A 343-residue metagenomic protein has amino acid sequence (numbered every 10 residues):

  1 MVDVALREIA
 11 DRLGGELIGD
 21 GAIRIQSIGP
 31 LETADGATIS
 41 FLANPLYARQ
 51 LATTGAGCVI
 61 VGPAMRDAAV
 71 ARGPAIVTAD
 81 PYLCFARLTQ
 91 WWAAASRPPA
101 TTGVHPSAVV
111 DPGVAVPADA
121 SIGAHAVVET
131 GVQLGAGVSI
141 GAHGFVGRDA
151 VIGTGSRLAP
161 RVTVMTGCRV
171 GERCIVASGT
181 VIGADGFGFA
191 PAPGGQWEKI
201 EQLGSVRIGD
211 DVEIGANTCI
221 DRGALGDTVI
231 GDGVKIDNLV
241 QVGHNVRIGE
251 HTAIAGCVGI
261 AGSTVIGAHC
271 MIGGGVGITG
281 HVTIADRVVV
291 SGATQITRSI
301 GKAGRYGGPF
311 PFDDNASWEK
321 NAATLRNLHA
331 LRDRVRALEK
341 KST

Functional and structural regions predicted by a protein language model:
M1-S107, R173, G179-T180, D185-K199 (+2 more regions): Terminal amphipathic alpha-helical/low-complexity segments used for targeting or macromolecular assembly
F41, G103-D314: Structural signal for interior beta-strand "rungs" in well-ordered beta-sheet cores of soluble enzyme domains
